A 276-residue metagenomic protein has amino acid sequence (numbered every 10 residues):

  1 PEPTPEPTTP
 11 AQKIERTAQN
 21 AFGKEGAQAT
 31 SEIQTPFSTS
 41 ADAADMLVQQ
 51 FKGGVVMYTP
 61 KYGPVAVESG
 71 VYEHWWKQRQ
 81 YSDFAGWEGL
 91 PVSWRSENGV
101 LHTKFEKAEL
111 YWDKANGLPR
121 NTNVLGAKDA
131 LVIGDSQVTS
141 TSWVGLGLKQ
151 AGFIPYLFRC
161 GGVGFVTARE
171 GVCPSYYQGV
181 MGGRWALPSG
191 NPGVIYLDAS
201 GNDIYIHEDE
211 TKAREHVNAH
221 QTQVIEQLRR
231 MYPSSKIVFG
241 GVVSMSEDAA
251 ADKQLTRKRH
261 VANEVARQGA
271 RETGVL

Functional and structural regions predicted by a protein language model:
P1-P5: C-terminal region of N-terminal signal peptides and the immediate post-cleavage residues of exported proteins
E6-N123: Extended, compositionally biased repeat/scaffold regions that form elongated interaction surfaces
A127-A219: Conserved SGNH/GDSL esterase-like catalytic core that processes O-acyl groups on lipids and polysaccharides
A151, M231, E272-T273: Helix C-cap/helix->beta junction micro-motif
A199, F239-G241: A cross-domain feature marking catalytic cores of carbohydrate-active enzymes and several ubiquitous metabolic/repair
Q221-E226, N263: Generic structural signal for well-ordered alpha-helices, preferentially at hydrophobic/aromatic core positions
Y232-K236: A short helix->loop->beta-strand "cap" motif at the edges of active sites that frequently abuts
S244-L276: Substrate-gating cap/lid alpha-helix
